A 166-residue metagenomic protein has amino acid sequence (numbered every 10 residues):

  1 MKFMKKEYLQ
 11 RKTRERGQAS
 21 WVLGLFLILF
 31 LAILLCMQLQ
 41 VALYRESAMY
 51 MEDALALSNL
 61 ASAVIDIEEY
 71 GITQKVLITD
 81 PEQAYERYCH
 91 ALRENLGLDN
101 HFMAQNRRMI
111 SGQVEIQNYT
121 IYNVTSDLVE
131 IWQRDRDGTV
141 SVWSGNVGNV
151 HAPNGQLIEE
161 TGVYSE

Functional and structural regions predicted by a protein language model:
K2-R93: Alpha-helical assembly-interface signal, strongest on the long, hydrophobic N-terminal helix that forms
R45, A61-E160: Short amphipathic secondary-structure patches
S165-E166: C-terminal edge-of-domain segments
